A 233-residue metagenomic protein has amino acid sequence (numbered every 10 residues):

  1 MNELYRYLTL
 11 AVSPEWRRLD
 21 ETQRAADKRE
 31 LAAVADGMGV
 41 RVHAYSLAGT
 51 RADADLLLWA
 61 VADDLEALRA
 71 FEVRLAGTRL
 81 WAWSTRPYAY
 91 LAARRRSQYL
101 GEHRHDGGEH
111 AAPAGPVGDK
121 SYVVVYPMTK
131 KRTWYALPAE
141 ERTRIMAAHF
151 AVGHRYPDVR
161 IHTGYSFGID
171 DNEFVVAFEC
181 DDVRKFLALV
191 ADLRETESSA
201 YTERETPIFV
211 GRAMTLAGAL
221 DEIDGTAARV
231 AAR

Functional and structural regions predicted by a protein language model:
M1-D36, D63-A67, P87-R155, F167 (+3 more regions): Short S/T/G/P-rich N-terminal loop/turn motif that feeds into the first structured element of a domain
E3-Y5, A54-L56, S121-V123, N172-V175: Short, surface-exposed beta-edge/turn micro-motifs
L10-A11, S46-L47, W59-D63, E72 (+3 more regions): A structural feature that tracks compact, well-ordered secondary-structure segments with a strong bias toward
L31, R69-T78, A188-R194: Short amphipathic alpha-helices in soluble, non-transmembrane regions that often serve as interface/regulatory elements
A35-D55, A82-R94, F150-V175, L189 (+1 more regions): Short, glycine- and small/hydrophobic-rich beta-strand elements in well-ordered beta-sheets
R41-T78: Extended cationic-aromatic binding surfaces that line active-site or macromolecule-binding grooves and engage
